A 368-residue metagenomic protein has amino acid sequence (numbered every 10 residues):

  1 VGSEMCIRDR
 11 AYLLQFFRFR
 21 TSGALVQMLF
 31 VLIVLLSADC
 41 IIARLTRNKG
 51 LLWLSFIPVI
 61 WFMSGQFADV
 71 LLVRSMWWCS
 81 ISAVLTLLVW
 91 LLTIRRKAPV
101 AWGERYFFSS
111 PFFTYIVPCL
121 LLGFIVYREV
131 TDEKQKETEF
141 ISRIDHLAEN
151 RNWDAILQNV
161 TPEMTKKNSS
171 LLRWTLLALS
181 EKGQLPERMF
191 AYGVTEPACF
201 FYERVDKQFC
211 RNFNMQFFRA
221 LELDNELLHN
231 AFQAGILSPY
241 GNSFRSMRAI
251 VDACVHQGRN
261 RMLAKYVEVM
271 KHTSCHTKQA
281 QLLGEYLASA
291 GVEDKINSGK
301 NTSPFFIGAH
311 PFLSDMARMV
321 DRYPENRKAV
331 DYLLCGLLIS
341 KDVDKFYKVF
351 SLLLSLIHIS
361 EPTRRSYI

Functional and structural regions predicted by a protein language model:
G2-I7, H358-I368: Short, small-residue-biased leader/transition segments that mark boundaries at the very start of proteins
F19-L32: Loop-to-helix entry region of an early transmembrane alpha helix in multi-pass inner-membrane enzymes
L29-T46, F62, L85-W90: Transmembrane-helix motifs of polytopic, lipid-linked glycan transferases
R47-S55, G103: Membrane-interfacial loop-to-transmembrane alpha-helix junctions, especially the N-terminal start
F56-F67, L122-Y127: Aromatic-anchored segments of alpha-helical transmembrane domains
M63-F108: Membrane-embedded alpha-helical segments of integral membrane proteins
S109-T131: Internal/C-terminal transmembrane anchor helices
V130-G299, D321-S340: Soluble catalytic regions of membrane-associated enzymes that act on cell-envelope and secretory-pathway components
